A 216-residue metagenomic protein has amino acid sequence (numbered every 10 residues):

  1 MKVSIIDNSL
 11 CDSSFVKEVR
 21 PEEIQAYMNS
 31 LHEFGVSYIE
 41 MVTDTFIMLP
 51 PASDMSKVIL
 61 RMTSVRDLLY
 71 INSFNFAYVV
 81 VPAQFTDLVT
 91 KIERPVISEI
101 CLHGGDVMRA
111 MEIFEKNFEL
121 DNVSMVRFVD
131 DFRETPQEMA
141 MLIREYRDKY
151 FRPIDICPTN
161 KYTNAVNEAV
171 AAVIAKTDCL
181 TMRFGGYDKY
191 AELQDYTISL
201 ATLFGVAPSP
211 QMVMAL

Functional and structural regions predicted by a protein language model:
M1-L216: Catalytic cores and adjacent flexible loops of soluble metabolic enzymes that perform enolate/carbanion chemistry on
